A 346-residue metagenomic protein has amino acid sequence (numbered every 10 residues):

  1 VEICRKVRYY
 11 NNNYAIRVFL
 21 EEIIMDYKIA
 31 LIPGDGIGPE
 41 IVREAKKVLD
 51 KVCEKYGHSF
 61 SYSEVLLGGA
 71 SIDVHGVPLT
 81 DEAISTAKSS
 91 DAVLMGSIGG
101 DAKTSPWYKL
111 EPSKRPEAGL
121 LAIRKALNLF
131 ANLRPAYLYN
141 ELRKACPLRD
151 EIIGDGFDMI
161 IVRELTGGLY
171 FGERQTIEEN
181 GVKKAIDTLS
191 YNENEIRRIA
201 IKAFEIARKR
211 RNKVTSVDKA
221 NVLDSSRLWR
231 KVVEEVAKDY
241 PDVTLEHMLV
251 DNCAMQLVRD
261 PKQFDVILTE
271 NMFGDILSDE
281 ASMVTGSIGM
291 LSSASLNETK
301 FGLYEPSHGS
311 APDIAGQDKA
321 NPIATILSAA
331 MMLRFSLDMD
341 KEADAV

Functional and structural regions predicted by a protein language model:
C4-I24: Short, Lys/Arg-enriched N-terminal segments with co-localized hydrophobic residues within the first ~10-30 amino acids
M25-I29: Extreme N-terminal starter segment of soluble prokaryotic enzymes
A30-K47, V52-C53, G181-D251, Q263: Glycine-rich phosphate/diphosphate-binding loop of Rossmann-like nucleotide-binding domains
D35-G38, D91, V162, A203 (+3 more regions): Buried hydrophobic positions in well-ordered alpha/beta secondary-structure cores of metabolic enzymes
V48-Y56, T86, S90, I123-F130 (+10 more regions): Change "in soluble alpha/beta enzymes" to "in soluble alpha/beta proteins
G57-D81, M255-L257: N-terminal beta-loop-helix "entrance" segment that forms/cooperates in small-molecule cofactor or anionic ligand
G69-S71, L257-A345: Glycine-rich phosphate/nucleotide-binding loop
I72-I186, M272: N-terminal glycine-rich phosphate/adenylate-binding segment common to multiple enzyme folds
